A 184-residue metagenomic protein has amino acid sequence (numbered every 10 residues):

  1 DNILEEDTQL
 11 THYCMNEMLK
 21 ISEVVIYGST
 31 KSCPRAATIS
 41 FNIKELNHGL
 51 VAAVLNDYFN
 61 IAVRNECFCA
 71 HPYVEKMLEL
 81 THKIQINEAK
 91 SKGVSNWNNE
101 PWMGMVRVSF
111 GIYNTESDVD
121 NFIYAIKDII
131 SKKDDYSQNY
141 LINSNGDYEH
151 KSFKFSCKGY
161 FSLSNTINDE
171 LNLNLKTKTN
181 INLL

Functional and structural regions predicted by a protein language model:
D1-L184: Pyridoxal 5′-phosphate
